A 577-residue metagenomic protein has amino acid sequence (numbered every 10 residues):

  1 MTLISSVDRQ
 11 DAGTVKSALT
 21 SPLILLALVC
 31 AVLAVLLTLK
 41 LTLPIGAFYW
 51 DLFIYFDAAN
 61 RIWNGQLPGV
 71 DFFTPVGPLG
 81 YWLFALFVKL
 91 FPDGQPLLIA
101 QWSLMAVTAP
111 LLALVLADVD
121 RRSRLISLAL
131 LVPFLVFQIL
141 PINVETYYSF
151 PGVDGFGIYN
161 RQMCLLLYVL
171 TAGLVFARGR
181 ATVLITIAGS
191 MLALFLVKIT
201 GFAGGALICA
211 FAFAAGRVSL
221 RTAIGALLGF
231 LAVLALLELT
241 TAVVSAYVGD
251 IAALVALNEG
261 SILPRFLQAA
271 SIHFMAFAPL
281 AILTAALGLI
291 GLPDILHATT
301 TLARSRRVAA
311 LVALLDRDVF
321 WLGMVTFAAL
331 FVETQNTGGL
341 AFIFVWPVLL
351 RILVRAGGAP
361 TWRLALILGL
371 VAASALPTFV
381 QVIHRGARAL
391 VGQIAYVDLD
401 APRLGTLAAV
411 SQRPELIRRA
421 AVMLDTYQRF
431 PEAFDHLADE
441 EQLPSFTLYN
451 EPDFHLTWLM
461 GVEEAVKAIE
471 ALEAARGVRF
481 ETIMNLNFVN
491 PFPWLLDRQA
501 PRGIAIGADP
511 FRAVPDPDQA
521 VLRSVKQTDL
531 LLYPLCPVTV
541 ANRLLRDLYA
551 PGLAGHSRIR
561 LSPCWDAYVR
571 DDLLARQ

Functional and structural regions predicted by a protein language model:
M1-L37, R124-L130: Start-transfer (signal-anchor) and selected internal transmembrane alpha helices of multi-pass inner/ER membrane
L36-Y55, N60-N64, F72-L79, D93-I99 (+4 more regions): Transmembrane catalytic cores of multi-pass membrane glycosyltransferases and polysaccharide-assembly enzymes
I99-L130, F134-Q138: Transmembrane-helix motifs of polytopic, lipid-linked glycan transferases
A129-G173, I272-M275: Membrane-interface micro-motifs in multi-pass membrane enzymes
Q162-T186, L287-I290: Membrane-interface transmembrane helices that cradle and orient dolichyl/undecaprenyl
T171-G173, V183-I199, G205-F211, L231-A235 (+1 more regions): Membrane-interface alpha helices of multi-pass inner-membrane proteins
G204-L231, P347-P360: Perimembrane helix-loop-helix junctions
V380-A575: Extracytoplasmic
